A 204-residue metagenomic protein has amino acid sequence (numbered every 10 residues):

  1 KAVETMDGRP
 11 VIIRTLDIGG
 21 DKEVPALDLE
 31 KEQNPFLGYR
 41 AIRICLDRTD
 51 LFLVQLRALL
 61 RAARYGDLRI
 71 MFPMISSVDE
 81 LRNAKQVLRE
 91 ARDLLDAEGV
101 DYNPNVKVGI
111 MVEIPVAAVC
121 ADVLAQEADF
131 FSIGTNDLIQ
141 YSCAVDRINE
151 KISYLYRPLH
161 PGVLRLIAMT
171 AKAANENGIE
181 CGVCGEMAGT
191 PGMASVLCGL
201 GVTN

Functional and structural regions predicted by a protein language model:
K1-N204: Conserved alpha/beta-domain cores
